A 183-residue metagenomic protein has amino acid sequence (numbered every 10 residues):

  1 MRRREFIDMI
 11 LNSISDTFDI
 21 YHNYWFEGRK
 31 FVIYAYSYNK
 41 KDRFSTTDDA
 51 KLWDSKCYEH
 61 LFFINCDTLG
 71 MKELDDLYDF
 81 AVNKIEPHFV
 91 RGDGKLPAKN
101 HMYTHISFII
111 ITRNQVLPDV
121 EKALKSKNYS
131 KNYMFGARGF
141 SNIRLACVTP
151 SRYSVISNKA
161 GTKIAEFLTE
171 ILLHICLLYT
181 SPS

Functional and structural regions predicted by a protein language model:
M1-T68: N-terminal, charge-rich interaction modules
R3-I7, G70, L74, Y78 (+2 more regions): Intrinsic-disorder-associated interaction segments
R3-T17, V120, T149-R152, T162-T169: Mixed-charge (Asp/Glu-Lys/Arg
F18, W25-Y38, V82-E86, V90-D93 (+3 more regions): A composition-biased, non-transmembrane "mature-region" signal
C57-H60, Y103-S107, I143: Short, surface-exposed beta-edge/turn micro-motifs
T68-S126, F135: Catalytic cores of nucleic-acid endonucleases
K125-L178: Charged, structured surface patches that assemble and position nucleic-acid processing machinery
Y179-S183: Conserved small/polar residues in nucleotide/adenosyl-binding loops
